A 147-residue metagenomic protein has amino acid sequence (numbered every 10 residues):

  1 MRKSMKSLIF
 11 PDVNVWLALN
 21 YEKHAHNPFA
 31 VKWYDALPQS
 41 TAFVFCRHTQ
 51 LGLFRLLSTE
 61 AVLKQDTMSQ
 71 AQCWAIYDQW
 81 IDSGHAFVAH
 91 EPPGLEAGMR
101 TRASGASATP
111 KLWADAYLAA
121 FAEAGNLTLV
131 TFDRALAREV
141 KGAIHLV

Functional and structural regions predicted by a protein language model:
M1-F10, N14-F45, E60-Q72: Short, well-structured N-terminal submotif of metal-dependent ribonuclease cores
V15, T49, G94, A135-L136: Alpha-helix capping/helix-boundary segments
A18, F54-R55, D78, D82: Generic alpha-helical structural context detector
N20, L57, V140-K141: Short, flexible helix/strand-to-coil boundary loops that buttress conserved ligand/catalytic motifs in alpha/beta
A42, G98-R100, I144: A generic "structured core" feature
F45-G52, Q72, A114: Short, conserved alpha-helical segments within structured domains
S83-R134: Active-site neighborhoods of divalent-metal-dependent phosphate/nucleic-acid chemistry enzymes
K141-V147: Active-site regions of enzymes building and remodeling cell-envelope glycoconjugates
